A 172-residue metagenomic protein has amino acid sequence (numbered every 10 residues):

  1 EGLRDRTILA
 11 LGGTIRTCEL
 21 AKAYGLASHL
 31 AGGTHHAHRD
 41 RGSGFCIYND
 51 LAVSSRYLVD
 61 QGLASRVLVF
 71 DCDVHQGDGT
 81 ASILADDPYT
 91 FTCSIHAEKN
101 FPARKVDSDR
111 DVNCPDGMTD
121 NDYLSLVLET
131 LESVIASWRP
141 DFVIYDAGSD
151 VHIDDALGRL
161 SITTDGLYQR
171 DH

Functional and structural regions predicted by a protein language model:
E1-L11, R41: Short gly/ser-rich anion-binding loops that grip negatively charged ligand groups
T7-L26: Conserved ATP-binding subdomain of kinase catalytic cores across diverse folds
I15, E19, H29-H172: Conserved alpha-helical scaffold segments that buttress catalytic/binding sites
